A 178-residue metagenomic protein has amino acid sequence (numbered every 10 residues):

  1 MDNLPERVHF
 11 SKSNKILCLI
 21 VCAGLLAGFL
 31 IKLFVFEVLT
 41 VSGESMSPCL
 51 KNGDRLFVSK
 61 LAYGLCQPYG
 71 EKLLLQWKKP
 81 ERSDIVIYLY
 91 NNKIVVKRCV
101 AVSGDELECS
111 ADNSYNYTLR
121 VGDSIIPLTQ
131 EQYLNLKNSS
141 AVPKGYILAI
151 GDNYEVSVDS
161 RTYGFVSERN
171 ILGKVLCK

Functional and structural regions predicted by a protein language model:
M1-K12: N-terminal Lys/Arg-rich, disordered targeting/topogenic segments
V8, I16-L17, L39, Y69 (+1 more regions): Residues at structural and domain junctions
I16-F34: Hydrophobic membrane-insertion alpha-helices, especially the h-region of bacterial N-terminal signal peptides
G28-A141: Feature for secretory/organellar precursors and membrane-associated catalytic proteins
V38, S42-C49, K60, Q132-C177: Acidic/glycine-rich C-terminal interaction modules and beta/coil loop segments that lie outside canonical DNA-binding
